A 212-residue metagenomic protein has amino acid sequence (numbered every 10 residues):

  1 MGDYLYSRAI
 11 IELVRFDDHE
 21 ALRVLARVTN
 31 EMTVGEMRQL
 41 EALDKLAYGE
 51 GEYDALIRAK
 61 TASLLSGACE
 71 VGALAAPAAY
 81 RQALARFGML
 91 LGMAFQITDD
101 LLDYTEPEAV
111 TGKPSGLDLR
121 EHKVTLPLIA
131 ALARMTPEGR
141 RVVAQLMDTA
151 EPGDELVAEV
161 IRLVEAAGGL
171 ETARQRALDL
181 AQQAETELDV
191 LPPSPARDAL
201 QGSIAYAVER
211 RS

Functional and structural regions predicted by a protein language model:
M1-S212: All-alpha prenyltransferase/terpene-synthase fold signal
